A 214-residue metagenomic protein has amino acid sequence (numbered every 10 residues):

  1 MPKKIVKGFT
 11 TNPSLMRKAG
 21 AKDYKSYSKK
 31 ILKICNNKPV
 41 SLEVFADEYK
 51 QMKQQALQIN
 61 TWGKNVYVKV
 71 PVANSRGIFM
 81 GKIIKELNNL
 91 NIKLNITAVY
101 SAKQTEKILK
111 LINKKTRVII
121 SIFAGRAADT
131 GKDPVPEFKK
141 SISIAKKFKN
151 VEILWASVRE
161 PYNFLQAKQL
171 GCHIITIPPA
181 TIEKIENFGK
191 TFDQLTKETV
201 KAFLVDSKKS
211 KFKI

Functional and structural regions predicted by a protein language model:
M1, K209-K213: Charged, compositionally biased N-terminal leader segments and the immediate start of the first structured element
M1-V6, T10-E86, L90, A124-A127: Active-site beta->alpha loop and helix N-cap motifs at the rims of alpha/beta catalytic domains
Y24-K29, I34, Q58-W62, I84-E86 (+5 more regions): Generic alpha-helical propensity signal that fires on short helical segments and nearby coil/disordered stretches
I78, L90-E183, G189-S210: Catalytic alpha/beta core domains of metabolic enzymes, predominantly
